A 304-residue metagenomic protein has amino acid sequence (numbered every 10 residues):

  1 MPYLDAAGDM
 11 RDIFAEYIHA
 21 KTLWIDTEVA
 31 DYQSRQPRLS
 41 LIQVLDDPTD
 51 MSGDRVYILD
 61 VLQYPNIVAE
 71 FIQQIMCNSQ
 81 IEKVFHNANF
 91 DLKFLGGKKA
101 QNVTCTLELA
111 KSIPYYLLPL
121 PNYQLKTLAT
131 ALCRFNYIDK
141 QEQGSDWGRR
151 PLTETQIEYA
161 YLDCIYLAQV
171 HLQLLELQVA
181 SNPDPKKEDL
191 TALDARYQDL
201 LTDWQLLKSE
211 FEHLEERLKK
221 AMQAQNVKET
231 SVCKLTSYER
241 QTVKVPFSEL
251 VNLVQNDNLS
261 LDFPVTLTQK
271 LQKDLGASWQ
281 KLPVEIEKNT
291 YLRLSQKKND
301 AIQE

Functional and structural regions predicted by a protein language model:
M1-T27, I302-E304: N-terminal accessory regions of nucleic-acid-interacting proteins
P2-D5, I18-L23, Y32-Y166: Conserved DEDDh/DEDDy metal-dependent 3′-5′ exonuclease domain
D9-I13, I67-F71, Q124-L128, T155 (+4 more regions): Exposed alpha-helical structural elements
I13-E16, Q74-I75, L128-L132, R196 (+4 more regions): Residues that form generic nucleotide/phosphate-binding pockets
T22-I25, L118-P121, Y137-Q141, L172 (+6 more regions): Residue-level signal for secondary-structure boundary elements
V29, Q63, H171, E239-Q241 (+1 more regions): A broadly conserved detector of short glycine/acidic/proline-rich loop/turn motifs that flank catalytic sites and bind
E154-E215: Mixed-charge, glycine-rich, non-catalytic linkers/tails in nucleic-acid processing enzymes
Q205-E304: Extended, charge-rich alpha-helical segments
